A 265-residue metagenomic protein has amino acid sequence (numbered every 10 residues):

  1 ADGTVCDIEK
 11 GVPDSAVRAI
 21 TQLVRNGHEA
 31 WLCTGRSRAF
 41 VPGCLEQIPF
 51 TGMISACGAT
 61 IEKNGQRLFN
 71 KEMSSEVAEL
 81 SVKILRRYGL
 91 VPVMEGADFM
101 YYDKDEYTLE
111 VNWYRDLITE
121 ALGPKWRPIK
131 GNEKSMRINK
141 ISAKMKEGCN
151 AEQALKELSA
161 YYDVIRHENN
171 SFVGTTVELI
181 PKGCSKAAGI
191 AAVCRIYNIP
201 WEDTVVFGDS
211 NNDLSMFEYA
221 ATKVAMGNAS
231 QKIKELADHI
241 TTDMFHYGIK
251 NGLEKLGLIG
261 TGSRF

Functional and structural regions predicted by a protein language model:
A1-K10, L32, F217: Asp-based phosphoryl-transfer active-site loop
G3, G58, G208-S210: Active-site metal-binding loops of divalent metal-dependent hydrolases
E9-R115: Active-site phosphate-binding/coordination module
V12-P13, E178-F265: Mg2+-dependent phosphoryl-transfer enzymes with acidic/Ser/Thr/Gly-rich catalytic loops
R25-W31, F50-T51, N139-I141, E202-D203 (+2 more regions): Short active-site oxyanion
I48-P49, C57, L158-Y161, Y219-A220 (+1 more regions): Short, structured coil segments at secondary-structure junctions
F50-G58, K71, I165, K223-G227 (+1 more regions): Short hydrophobic/aromatic-enriched beta-strand-loop microsegments
L90, E95-F207, N211: Conserved acidic, metal-coordinating active-site core of Asp-based, Mg2+-dependent phosphoryl-transfer enzymes
